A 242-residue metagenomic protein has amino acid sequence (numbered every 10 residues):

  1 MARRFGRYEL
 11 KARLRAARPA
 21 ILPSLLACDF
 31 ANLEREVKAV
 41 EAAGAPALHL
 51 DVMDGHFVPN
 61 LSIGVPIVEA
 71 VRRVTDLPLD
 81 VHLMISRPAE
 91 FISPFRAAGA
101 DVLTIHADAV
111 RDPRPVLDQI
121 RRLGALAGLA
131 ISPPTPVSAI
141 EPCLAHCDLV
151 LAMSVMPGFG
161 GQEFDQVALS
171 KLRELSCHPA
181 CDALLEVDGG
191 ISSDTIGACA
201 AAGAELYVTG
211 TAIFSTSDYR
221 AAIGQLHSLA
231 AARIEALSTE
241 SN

Functional and structural regions predicted by a protein language model:
A2-A27, E34-R35, L237-N242: N-terminal amphipathic alpha-helix/helix-capping segment at the start of soluble metabolic enzymes
L22, E41, A47-H49, D80 (+4 more regions): Conserved beta-strand positions in the central sheet of alpha/beta enzyme cores
S24-C28, M53-G55, M84-P88, D108-V110 (+4 more regions): Active-site beta-loop-alpha junctions enriched in small/polar residues
D29-N32, V74, P78, E90-P94 (+1 more regions): Conserved anion-binding
L33, V40, D51, F95 (+6 more regions): Conserved, mostly hydrophobic/aromatic
A47-V65, V155-E163, I213: Glycine-rich, proline-tolerant flexible connector loops at the mouths of alpha/beta enzymes
H56-P88, I92, I196-I213: A short alpha/beta connector and helix-capping loop motif
I120, A200, S215-E240: C-terminal helical cap(s) of enzyme catalytic domains, especially alpha/beta-barrels
